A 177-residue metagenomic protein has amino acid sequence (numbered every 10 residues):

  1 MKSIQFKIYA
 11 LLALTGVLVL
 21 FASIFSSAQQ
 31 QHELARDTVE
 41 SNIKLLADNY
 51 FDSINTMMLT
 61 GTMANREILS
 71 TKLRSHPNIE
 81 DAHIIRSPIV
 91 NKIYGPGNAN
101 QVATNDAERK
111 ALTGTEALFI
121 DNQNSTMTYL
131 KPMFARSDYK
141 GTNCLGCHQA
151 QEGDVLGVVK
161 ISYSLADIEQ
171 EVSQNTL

Functional and structural regions predicted by a protein language model:
K2-Q29: Extreme N-terminal signal-anchor transmembrane helix of membrane signaling/transducer proteins, especially in bacteria
F6-L14, R36-V39, S173-L177: Internal alpha-helical transmembrane segments of multi-pass membrane proteins, especially GPCRs
L11, F25-L46, N55-M63: Membrane-proximal amphipathic alpha-helices that sit immediately adjacent to an N-terminal transmembrane/signal-anchor
V17, N42-L45, N49, K160-Y163: Generic alpha-helical secondary structure signal
L18-V19, H32-D37, A107-T113: Short acidic/polar alpha-helix capping motifs at helix-coil junctions
A22, D48-F51: Amphipathic, well-packed alpha-helical segments that form the structural scaffold of globular domains
I43, Y50-A103: Extracytoplasmic/periplasmic helical hairpin of the input-sensing domain located between the first two N-terminal
Q101-N175: Extracytoplasmic
